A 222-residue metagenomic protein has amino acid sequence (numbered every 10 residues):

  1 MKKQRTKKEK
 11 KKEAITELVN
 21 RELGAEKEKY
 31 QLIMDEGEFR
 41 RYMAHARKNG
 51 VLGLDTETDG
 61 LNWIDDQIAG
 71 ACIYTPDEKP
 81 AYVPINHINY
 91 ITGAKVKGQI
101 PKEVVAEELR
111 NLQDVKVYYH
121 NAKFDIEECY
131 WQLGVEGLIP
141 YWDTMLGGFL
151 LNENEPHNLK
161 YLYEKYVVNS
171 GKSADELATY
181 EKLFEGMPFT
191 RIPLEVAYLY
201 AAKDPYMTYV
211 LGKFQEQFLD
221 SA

Functional and structural regions predicted by a protein language model:
K3, K7-L32, N62, D66-S221: Active-site-proximal helix-loop-helix substrate-binding element of RNase H-like nuclease domains
D35-G50, E107-L112: A short acidic-Thr-Gly-centered motif at the start of a beta-strand
G37-E38, D55, I100-V104: Short, conserved clusters of charged catalytic residues that mark active-site and nucleotide-handling motifs
V51-I64: Short acidic, Gly/Ser-rich segments with clustered Asp/Glu that frequently serve as metal-coordination loops in enzyme
